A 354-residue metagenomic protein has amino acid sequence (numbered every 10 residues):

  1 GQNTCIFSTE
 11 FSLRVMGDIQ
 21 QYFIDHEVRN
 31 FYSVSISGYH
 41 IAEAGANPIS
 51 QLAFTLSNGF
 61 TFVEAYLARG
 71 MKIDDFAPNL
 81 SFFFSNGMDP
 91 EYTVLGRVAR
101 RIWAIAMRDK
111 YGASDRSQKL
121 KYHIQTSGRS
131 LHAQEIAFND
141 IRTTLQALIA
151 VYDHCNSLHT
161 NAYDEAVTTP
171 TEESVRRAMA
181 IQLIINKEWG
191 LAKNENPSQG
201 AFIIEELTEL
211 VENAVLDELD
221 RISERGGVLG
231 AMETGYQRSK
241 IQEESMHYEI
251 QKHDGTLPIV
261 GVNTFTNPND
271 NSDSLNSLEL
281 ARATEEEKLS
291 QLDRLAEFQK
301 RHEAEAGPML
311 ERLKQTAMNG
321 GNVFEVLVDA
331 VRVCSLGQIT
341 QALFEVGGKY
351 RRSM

Functional and structural regions predicted by a protein language model:
G1-C5, I41-N47, F83-E91, I124-A137 (+6 more regions): Short beta-alpha connecting loops at secondary-structure transitions that line or flank enzyme active sites
G1-N86, E91-Y92, K110, K119-H123 (+2 more regions): Catalytic alpha/beta active-site cores
F7-S12, Q51-N58, M88-I105, N139-A147 (+1 more regions): Structured ligand/cofactor/substrate-binding pocket environments in proteins
V15-Q20, A166, S353-M354: Catalytic or ion-translocation cores adjacent to nucleophile or general acid/base/metal-coordination motifs in diverse
Y22-H26, A65-K72, I105-A113, Q146 (+9 more regions): Conserved helix-loop functional segments at active or binding sites
R29, K72-F76, A113-T126, Q134-A166 (+5 more regions): Flexible glycine/proline-rich, aromatic-decorated loop/lid segments
S33-S35, S81-F84, K121-Q125, N139-R142 (+9 more regions): Structured core elements
R177-L183, K187-M354: Flexible, glycine-rich loop/tail regions that form catalytic "lids" or insertion modules at the edges of active sites
